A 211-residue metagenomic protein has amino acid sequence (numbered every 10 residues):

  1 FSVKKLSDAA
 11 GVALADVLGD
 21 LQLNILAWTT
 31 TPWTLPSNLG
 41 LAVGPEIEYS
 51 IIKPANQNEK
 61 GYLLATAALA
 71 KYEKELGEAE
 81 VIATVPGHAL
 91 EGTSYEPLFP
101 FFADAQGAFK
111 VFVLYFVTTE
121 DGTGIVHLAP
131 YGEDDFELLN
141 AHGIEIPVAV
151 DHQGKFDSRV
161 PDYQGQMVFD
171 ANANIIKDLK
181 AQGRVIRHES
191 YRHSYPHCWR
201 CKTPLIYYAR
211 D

Functional and structural regions predicted by a protein language model:
F1-P36, E48, N56, A89-G92 (+3 more regions): Residue patterns forming the tRNA-binding/recognition surfaces of aminoacyl-tRNA synthetases and related DALR
G40, I47-I125, E133: Protease-associated
V43, L76-G77, L179-G183: Generic secondary-structure transition motif, activating predominantly at the C-termini of alpha-helices
